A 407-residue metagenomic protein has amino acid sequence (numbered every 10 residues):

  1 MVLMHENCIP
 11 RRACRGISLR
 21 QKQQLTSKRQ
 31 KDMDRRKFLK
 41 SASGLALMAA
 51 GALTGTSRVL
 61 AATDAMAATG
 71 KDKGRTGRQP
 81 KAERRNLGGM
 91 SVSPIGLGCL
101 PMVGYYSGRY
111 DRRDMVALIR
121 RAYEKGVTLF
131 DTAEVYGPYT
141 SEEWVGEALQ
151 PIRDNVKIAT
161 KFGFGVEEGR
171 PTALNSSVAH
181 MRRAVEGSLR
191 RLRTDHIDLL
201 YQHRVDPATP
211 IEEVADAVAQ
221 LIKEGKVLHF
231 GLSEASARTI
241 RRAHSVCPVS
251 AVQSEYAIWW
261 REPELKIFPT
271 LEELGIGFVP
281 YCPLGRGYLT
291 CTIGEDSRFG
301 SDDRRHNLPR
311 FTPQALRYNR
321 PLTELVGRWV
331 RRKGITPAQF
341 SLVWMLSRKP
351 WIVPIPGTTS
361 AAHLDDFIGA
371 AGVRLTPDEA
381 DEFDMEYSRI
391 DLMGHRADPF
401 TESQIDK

Functional and structural regions predicted by a protein language model:
M1-M33: Secretory targeting signals
C8-I9, L25-K28, D34-K157: N-terminal binding-site loop/beta-alpha segment at the start of enzyme catalytic domains that lines or forms
F38-L39, A62-A82, V116, E273 (+5 more regions): Terminal-tail/helix-coil boundary detector
M90-I95, G126-T128, R153-V156, T194-D198 (+5 more regions): Short, well-ordered coil/turn segments that N-cap beta-strands
L97, F130, V145, I158 (+10 more regions): Conserved, mostly hydrophobic/aromatic
I119, E142, G146, V185-E186 (+7 more regions): Generic structural signal for well-ordered alpha-helices, preferentially at hydrophobic/aromatic core positions
E167-E262, K266, I276-G277: Glycine/proline-rich, positively charged, aromatic-decorated active-site loop/lid region on the catalytic face
P263-R298: Aromatic-lined glycan-binding groove of carbohydrate-active enzymes
